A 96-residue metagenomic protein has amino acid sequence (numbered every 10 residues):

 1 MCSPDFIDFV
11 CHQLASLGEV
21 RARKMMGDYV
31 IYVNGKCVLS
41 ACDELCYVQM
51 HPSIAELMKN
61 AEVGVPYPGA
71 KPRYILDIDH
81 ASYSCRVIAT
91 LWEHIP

Functional and structural regions predicted by a protein language model:
M1-V33: N-terminal first-folded block
A22, V38, V65-P66: Short secondary-structure boundary/capping segments
M25-G27, C42-E44, A70-P72: A generic structural signal for well-ordered coil/turn residues at beta-strand boundaries that shape enzyme active-site
V33-N34, A61: A generic local structural motif
N34-E44: The feature represents the first ordered module of a protein
E44-H51: Compact, glycine-rich, soluble single-domain proteins
P52-P96: Short, structured beta-strand-loop surface elements
